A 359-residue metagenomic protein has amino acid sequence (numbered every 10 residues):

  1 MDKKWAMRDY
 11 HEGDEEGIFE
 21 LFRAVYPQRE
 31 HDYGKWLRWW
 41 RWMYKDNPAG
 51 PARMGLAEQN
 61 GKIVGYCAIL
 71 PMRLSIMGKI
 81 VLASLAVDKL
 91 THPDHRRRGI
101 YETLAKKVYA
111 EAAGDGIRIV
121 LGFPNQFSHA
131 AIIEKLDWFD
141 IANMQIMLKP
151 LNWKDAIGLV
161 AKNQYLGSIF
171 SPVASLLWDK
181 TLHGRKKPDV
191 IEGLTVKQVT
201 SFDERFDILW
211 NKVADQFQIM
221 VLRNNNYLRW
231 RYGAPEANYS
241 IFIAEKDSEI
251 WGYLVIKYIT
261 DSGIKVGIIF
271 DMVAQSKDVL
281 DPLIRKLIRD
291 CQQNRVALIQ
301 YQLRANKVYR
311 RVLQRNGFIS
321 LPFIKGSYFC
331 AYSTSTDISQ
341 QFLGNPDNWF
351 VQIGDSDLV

Functional and structural regions predicted by a protein language model:
M1-I63, K79-L85, K162-N225, G267 (+1 more regions): Short amphipathic alpha-helix that is part of the acyltransferase structural core
D2, R118-L176, K180, R231-Y232 (+4 more regions): Active-site/acyl-donor-binding loops of N-acyltransferases
M43-L56, N60, G65, F139-N143 (+1 more regions): A short helix-loop-beta-strand connector motif used in the catalytic cores of GNAT acetyltransferases and, in some
M54-L56, K62-M72, L85, L90 (+3 more regions): Conserved beta-strand in the GNAT
I69-L74, D88-T91, P124-S128, R304-N306: An acidic- and aromatic-residue-enriched active-site/binding cleft used to recognize and process polar
I80-P93, G263-Q275: Conserved acetyl-CoA binding element of GNAT-fold acetyltransferases
D88-T91, R96-A110, K277-R289: Conserved acetyl-CoA-binding loop-helix of GNAT-fold acetyltransferases
V213-I243: Oxyanion-binding "anion nests"
